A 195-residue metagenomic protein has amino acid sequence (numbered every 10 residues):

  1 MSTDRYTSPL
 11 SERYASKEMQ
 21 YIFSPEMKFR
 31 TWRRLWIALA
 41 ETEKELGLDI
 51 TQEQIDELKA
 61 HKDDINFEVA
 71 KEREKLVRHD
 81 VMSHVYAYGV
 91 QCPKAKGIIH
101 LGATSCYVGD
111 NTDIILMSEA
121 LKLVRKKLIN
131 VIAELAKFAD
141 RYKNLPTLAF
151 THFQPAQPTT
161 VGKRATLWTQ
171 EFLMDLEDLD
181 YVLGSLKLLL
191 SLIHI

Functional and structural regions predicted by a protein language model:
S2-L192: A helix-coil-helix interface module used to build multimeric assemblies and to scaffold catalytic/cofactor sites
